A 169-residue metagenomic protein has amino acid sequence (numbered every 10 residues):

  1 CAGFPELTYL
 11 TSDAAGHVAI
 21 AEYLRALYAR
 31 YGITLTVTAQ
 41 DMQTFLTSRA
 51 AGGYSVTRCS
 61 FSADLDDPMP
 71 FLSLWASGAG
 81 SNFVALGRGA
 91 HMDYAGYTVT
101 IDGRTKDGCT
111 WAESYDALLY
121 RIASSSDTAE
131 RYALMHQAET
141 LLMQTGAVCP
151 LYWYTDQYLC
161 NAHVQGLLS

Functional and structural regions predicted by a protein language model:
C1-G3, S48-G52, S73-Y120, W153-S169: Short, solvent-exposed loop/beta-turn-alpha elements that line the ligand-binding surface or hinge of extracytoplasmic
C1-R30, T105-E113, A117-L118, E130-A133 (+1 more regions): Append "and occasionally in soluble cytosolic enzymes with long acidic Gly/Pro-rich linkers
Y9, A29-R88, M135: Periplasmic binding protein-like
D13-H17, M42-T44, F61-D66, T140-L141 (+2 more regions): Solvent-exposed loop/turn segments at secondary-structure junctions within structured extracellular/periplasmic domains
A26, T47, T140: Surface-exposed charge patches
R121-S125: Metal- or metallocofactor-binding catalytic centers and their adjacent structured scaffolds across diverse enzyme
A133, Q137, Q144, C149 (+1 more regions): Small-molecule-sensing regulatory modules
